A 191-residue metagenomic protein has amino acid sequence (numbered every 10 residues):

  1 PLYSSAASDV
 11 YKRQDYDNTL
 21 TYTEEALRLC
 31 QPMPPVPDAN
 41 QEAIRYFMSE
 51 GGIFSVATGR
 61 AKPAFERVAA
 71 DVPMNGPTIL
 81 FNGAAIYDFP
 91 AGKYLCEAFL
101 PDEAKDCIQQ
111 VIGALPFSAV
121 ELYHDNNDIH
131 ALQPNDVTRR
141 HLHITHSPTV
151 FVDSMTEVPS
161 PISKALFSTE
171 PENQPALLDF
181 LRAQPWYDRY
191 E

Functional and structural regions predicted by a protein language model:
P1-A7, Y11: Single conserved hydrophobic/aromatic residue that forms the stacking wall/gate of nucleotide- or nucleobase-binding
Y3, Q14, T21, Y87-D88: Hydrophobic alpha-helical segments, especially N-terminal targeting/anchoring helices
Y3, V56-A57, T169: Small/polar loops that bind or transfer phosphate-bearing groups
S5, V72, E157-P159: Solvent-exposed alpha-helices and their adjacent loops that cap or buttress functional pockets in soluble metabolic
K12-L29: Asp-based phosphoryl-transfer active-site loop
P37-T138: Active-site phosphate-binding/coordination module
F117-A119, Y123-E191: Conserved acidic, metal-coordinating active-site core of Asp-based, Mg2+-dependent phosphoryl-transfer enzymes
